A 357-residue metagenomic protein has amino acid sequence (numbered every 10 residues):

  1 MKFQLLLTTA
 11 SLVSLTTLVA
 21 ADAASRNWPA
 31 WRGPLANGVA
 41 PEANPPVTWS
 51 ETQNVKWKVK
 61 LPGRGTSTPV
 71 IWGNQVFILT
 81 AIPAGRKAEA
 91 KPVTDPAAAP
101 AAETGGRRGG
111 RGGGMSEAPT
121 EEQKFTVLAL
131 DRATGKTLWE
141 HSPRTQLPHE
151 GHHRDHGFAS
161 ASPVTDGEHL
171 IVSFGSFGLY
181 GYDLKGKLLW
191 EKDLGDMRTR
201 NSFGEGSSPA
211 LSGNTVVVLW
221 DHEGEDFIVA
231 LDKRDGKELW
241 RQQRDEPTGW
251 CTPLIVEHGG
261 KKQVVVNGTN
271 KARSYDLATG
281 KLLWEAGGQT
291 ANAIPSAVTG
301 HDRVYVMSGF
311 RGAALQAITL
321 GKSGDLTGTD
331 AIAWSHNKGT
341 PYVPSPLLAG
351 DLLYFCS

Functional and structural regions predicted by a protein language model:
M1-L5: Positively charged n-region of N-terminal signal peptides that target proteins for export
L7-T17: Bacterial N-terminal signal peptides
A20-S357: Noncatalytic, solvent-exposed loop/strand surfaces of beta-propeller-type extracellular/periplasmic domains
